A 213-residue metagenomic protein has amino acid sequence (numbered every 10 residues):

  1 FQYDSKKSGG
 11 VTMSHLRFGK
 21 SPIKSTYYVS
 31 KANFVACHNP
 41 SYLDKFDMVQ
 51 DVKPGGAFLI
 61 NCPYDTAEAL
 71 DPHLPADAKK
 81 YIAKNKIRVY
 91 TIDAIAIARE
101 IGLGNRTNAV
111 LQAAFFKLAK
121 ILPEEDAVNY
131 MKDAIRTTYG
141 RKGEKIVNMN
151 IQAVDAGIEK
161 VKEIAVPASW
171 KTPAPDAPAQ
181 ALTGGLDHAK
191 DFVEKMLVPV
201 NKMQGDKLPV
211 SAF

Functional and structural regions predicted by a protein language model:
F1-P209: Active-site cofactor/cluster-binding pocket
